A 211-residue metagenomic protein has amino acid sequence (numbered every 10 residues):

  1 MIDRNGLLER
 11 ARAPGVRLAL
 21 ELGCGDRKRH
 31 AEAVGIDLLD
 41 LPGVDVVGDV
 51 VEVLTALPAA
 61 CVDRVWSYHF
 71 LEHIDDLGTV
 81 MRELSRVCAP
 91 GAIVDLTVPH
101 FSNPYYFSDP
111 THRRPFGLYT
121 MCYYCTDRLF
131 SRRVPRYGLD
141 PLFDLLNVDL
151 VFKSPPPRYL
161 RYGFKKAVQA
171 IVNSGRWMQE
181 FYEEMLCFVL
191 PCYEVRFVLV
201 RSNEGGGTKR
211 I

Functional and structural regions predicted by a protein language model:
M1-D3: Conserved SAM-binding loop and adjacent beta-strand
G6-N103, L199: Conserved SAM-binding loop
G78-T79, E83, A89, I93-I211: S-adenosyl-L-methionine-dependent methyltransferase catalytic module, highlighting the catalytic core
